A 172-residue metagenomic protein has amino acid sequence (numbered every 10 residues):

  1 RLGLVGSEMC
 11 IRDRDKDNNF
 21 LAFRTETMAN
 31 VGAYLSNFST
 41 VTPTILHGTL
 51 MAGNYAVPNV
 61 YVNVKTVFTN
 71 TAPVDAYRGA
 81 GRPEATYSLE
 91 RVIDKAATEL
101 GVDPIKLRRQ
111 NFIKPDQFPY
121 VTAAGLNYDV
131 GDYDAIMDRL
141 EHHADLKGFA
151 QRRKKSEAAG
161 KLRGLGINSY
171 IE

Functional and structural regions predicted by a protein language model:
R1, N37-L50, A76-N111, A135 (+2 more regions): Alpha-helical support elements that line or immediately flank enzyme active sites and cofactor-binding pockets
R1-G6, I11: Single conserved hydrophobic/aromatic residue that forms the stacking wall/gate of nucleotide- or nucleobase-binding
D15: Short, acidic, Ser/Thr-enriched surface-loop or helix-capping motifs
T25-N59: Extended active-site and interfacial segments that coordinate phosphate-rich ligands in large catalytic machineries
V57-G79: Residues forming anionic-ligand binding surfaces in small-molecule and nucleic-acid pockets of primarily soluble enzymes
F112-E172: Helix-loop-helix junctions that connect adjacent transmembrane helices in secondary transporters/permeases, recognized
